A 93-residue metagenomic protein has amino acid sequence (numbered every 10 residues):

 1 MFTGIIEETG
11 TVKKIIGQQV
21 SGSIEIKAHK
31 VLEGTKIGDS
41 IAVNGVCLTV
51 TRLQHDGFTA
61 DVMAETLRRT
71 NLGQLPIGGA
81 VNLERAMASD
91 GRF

Functional and structural regions predicted by a protein language model:
M1-F93: Conserved loop->alpha-helix
